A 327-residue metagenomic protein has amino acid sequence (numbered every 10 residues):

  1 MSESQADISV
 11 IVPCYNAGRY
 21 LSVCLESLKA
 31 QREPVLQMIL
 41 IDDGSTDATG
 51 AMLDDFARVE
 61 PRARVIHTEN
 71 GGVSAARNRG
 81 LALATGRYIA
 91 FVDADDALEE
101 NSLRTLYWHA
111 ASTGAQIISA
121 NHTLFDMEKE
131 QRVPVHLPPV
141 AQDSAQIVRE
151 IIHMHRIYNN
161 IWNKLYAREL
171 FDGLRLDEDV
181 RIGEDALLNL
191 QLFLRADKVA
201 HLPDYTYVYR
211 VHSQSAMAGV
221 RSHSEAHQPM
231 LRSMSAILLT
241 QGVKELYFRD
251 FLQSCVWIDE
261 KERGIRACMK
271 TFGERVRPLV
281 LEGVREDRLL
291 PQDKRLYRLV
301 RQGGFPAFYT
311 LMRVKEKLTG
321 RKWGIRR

Functional and structural regions predicted by a protein language model:
V12, L36-G44, R64-E69, A94: Short beta-strand/loop segment that forms part of the nucleotide-sugar
E26-V35: Short, acidic, metal-binding catalytic loop of nucleotide-sugar glycosyltransferases
S27, D42-M52, E69: A conserved acidic beta->alpha catalytic loop
T68-A84: Glycine-rich, basic loop-to-helix element that forms the pyrophosphate-binding segment of sugar-nucleotide handling
V73, A94-A200, Y207-H223: Donor-binding/catalytic cores of nucleotide-activated saccharide and glycerol-phosphate transferases/polymerases
I89: Short aromatic/hydrophobic "clamp" motif used to bind/position activated sugar donors
Y205-H212, A218-L246, G264-G283: Catalytic core of nucleotide-sugar-dependent glycosyltransferases
G264-R327: Membrane-interface aromatic/basic loop that binds lipid-linked glycans or pyrophosphate carriers, typified by
